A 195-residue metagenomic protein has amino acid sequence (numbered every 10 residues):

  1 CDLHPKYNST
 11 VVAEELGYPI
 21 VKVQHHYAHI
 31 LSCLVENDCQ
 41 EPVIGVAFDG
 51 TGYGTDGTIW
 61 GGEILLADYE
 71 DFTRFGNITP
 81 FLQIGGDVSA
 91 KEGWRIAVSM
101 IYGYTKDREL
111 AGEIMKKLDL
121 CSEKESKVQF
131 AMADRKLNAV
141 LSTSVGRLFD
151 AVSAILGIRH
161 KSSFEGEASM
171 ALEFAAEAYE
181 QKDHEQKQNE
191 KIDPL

Functional and structural regions predicted by a protein language model:
C1-L195: Short acidic/glycine-rich loops and adjacent helix/strand connectors that line catalytic pockets where negatively
